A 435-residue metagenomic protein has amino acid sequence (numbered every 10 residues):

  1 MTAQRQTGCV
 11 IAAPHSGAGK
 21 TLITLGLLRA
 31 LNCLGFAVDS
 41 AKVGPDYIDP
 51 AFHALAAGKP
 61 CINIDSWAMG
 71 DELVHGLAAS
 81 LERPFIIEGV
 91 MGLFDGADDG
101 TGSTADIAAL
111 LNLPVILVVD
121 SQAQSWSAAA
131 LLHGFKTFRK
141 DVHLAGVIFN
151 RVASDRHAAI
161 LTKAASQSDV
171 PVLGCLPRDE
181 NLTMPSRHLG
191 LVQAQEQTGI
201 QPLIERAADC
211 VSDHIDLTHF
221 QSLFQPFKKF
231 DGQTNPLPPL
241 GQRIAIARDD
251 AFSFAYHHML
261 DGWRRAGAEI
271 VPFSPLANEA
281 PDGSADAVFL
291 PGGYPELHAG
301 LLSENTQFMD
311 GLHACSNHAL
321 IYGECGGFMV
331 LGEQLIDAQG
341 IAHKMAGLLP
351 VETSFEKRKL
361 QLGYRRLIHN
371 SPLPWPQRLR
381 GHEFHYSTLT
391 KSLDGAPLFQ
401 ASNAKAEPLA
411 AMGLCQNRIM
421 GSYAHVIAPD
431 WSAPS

Functional and structural regions predicted by a protein language model:
T2-L111, V119-H143, D155-A159: ATP-dependent carboxylate-amine ligase catalytic core
G8, A37-D39, G241-R243, E269 (+1 more regions): Residues that mark the start of a beta-strand
V10, I86-E88, I116-V118, I148 (+3 more regions): Structural motif
K42-V43, V172-E180, E269-A277: Beta-strand->loop->alpha-helix junctions that form or flank phosphate-binding loops in nucleotide-handling enzymes
W126-P236: Internal gly/pro-rich beta-alpha loop/helix module that stabilizes soluble enzyme cofactors or their anionic handles
P238-L240, F252-R264, E269, L360-S435: C-terminal and late-domain segments of enzyme folds
Q242-N305, M309-A314: Phosphate-binding active sites in nucleotide-utilizing proteins
P295-N370: Cysteine-nucleophile active-site neighborhood
